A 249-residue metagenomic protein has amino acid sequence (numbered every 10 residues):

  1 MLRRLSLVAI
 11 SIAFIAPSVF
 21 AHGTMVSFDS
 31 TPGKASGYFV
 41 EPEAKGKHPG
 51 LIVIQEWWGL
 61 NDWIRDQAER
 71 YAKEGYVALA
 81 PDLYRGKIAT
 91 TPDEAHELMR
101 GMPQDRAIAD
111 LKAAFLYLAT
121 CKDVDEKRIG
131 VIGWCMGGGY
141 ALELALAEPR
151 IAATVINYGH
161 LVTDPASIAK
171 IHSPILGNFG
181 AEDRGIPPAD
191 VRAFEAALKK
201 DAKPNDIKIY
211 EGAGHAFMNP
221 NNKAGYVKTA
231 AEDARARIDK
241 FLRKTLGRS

Functional and structural regions predicted by a protein language model:
M1-L7: Bacterial N-terminal signal peptides that target proteins for export
I15-S18: N-terminal signal peptide c-region/cleavage motif recognized by signal peptidases
M25-C121, F217-N222: Serine-hydrolase catalytic machinery in alpha/beta-hydrolase-like enzymes
A113-H172: Primarily recognizes the serine-hydrolase "nucleophile elbow" in alpha/beta-hydrolase and SGNH/GDSL folds
I171, G177-F179: Short beta-strand/loop motif that positions the catalytic acidic residue of the alpha/beta-hydrolase fold
E182-I186: Acidic catalytic loop of the alpha/beta-hydrolase fold
P187-A197: Short alpha-helix in the alpha/beta-hydrolase fold that links the catalytic acid
K199-S249: C-terminal catalytic histidine-bearing segment of alpha/beta-hydrolase fold enzymes
